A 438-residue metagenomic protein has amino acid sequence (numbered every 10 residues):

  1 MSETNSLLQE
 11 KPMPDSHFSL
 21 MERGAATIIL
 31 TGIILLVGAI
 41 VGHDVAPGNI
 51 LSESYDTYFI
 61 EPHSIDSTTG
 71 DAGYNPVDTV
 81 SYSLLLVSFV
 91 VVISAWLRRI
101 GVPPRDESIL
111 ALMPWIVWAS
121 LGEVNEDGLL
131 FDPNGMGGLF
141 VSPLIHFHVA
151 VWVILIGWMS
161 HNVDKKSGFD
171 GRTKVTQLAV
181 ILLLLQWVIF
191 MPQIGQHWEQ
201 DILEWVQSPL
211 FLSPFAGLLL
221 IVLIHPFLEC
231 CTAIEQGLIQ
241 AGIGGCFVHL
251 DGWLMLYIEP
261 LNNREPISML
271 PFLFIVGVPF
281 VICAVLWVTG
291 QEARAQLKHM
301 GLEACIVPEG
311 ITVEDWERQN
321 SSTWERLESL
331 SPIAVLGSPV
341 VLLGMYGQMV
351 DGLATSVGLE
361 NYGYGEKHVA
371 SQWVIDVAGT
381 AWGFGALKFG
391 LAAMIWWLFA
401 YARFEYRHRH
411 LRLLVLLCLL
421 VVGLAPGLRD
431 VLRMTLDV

Functional and structural regions predicted by a protein language model:
S2-V438: Charge-biased, low-complexity intrinsically disordered regions
